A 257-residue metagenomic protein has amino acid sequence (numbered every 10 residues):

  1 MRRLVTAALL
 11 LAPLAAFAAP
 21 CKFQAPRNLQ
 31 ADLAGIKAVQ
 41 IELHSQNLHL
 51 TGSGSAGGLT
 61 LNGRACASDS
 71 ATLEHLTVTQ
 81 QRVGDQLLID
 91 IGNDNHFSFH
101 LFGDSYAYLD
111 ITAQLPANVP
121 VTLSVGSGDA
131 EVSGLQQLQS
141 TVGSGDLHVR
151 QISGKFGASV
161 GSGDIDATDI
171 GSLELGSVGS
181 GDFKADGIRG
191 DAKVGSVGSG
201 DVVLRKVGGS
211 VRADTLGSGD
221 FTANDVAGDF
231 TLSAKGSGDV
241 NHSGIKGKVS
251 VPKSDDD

Functional and structural regions predicted by a protein language model:
M1-L4: Positively charged n-region of N-terminal signal peptides that target proteins for export
L10-A18: Hydrophobic h-region of N-terminal signal peptides that target proteins for export in Gram-negative bacteria
A18-V125, E131-V142, H148-S159, D166-E174 (+1 more regions): Acidic (Asp/Glu) and glycine-rich low-complexity loops/linkers that are typically intrinsically disordered
P26, I165-D257: Short, surface-exposed interaction patches in beta-rich subdomains that mediate adhesion/assembly near membranes
S45, S127, S162, L216 (+1 more regions): Single, functionally critical "micro-switch" positions that shape active/binding sites and transmembrane helices
